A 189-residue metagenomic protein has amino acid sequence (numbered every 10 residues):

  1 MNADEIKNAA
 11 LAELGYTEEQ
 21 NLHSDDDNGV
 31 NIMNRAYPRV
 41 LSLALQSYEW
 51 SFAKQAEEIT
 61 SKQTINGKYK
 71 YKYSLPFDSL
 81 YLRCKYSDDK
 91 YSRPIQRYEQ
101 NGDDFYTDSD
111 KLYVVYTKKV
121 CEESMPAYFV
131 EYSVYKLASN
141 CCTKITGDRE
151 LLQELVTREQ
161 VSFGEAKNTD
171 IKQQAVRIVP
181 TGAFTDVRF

Functional and structural regions predicted by a protein language model:
M1-F189: Glycine-enriched, solvent-exposed interface loops adjoining structured elements
